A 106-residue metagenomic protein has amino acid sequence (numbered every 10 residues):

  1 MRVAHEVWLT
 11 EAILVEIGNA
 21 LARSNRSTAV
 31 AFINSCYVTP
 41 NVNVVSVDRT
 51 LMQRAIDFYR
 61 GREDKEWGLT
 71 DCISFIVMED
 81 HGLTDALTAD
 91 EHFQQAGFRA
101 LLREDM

Functional and structural regions predicted by a protein language model:
M1-S24, V44-S46: PIN/NYN-family metal-dependent endoribonuclease catalytic core
V3-A4, T39-P40, A96: Structured helix-beta-strand junction loops
E11-A12, D71, D90-E91: Short secondary-structure boundary segments
V15-G18, Y37, I56: Amphipathic alpha-helical segments within well-ordered protein domains
A22-Y37: Glycine/small-residue-rich phosphate/adenosyl-binding loop
S24-T28, R62-E63, L102-M106: Short, hinge-like loop/turn segments at secondary-structure boundaries
V44-T84: Active-site neighborhoods of divalent-metal-dependent phosphate/nucleic-acid chemistry enzymes
F75-I76, H81-M106: Acidic, PIN/NYN-like endoribonuclease modules and their adjacent C-terminal/linker elements
